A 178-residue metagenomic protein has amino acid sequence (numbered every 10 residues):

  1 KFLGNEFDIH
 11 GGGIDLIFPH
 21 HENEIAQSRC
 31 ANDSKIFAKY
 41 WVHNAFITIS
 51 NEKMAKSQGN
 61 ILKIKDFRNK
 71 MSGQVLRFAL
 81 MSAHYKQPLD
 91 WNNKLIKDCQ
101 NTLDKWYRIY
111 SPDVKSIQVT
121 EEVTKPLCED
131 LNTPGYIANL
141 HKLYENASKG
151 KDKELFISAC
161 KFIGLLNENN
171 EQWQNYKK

Functional and structural regions predicted by a protein language model:
K1-K115: Alpha-helical recognition segments enriched in aromatics with Gly/Pro capping that present substrate-recognition
E6, E22-Q27, E52, E121-E122 (+4 more regions): Glutamate identity and glutamate-enriched acidic tracts
I17, G73-V75, L80-M81, C128 (+3 more regions): Non-catalytic interaction-recognition regions
A45-A55, M81, E129-K142, K151-F156: Hydrophobic transmembrane alpha-helix bundles
I64-F67, V75, V123, L127 (+1 more regions): Generic structural signal of hydrophobic/aromatic residues within well-ordered alpha-helices of folded domains
P88-W91, L95-G150: Helix-loop elements that line ligand-binding/catalytic pockets
H141-K178: Basic, alpha-helical terminal appendages of large translation-related enzymes
